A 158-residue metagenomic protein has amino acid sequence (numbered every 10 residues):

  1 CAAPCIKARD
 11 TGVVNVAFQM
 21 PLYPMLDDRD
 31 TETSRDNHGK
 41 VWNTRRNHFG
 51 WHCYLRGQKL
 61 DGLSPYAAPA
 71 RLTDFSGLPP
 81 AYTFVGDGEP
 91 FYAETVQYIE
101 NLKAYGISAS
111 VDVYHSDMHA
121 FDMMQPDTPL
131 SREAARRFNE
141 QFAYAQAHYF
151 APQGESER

Functional and structural regions predicted by a protein language model:
A2-R158: Alpha/beta-hydrolase superfamily serine-hydrolase fold, recognizing
